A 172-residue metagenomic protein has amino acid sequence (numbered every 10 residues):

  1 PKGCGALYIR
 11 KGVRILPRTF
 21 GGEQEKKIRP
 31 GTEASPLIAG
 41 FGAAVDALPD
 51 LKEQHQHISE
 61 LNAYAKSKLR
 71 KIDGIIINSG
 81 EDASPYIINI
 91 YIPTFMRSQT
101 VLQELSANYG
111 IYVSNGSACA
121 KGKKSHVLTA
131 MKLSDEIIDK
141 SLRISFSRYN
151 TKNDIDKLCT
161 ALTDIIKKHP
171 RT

Functional and structural regions predicted by a protein language model:
P1-T172: Pyridoxal 5′-phosphate
